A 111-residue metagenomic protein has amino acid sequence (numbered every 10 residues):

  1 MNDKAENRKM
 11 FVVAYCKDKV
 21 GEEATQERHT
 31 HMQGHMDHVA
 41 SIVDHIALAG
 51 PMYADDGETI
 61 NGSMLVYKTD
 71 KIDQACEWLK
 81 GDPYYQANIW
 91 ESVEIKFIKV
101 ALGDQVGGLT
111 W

Functional and structural regions predicted by a protein language model:
M1-W111: Conserved, structured core segments of small domains
